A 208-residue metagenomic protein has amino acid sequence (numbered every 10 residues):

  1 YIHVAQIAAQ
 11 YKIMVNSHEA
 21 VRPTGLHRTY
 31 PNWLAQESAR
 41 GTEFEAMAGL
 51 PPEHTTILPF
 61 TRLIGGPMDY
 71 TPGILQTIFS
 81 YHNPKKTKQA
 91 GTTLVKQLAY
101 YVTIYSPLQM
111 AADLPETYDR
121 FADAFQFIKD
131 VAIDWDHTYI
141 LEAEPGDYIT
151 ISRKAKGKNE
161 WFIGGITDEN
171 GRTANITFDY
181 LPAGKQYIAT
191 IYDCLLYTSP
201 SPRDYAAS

Functional and structural regions predicted by a protein language model:
Y1-G91: Aromatic- and carboxylate-enriched substrate-binding clefts and catalytic-loop regions of carbohydrate-active enzymes
K12-E19, T42-M47, Q109-Y118, H137-Y139 (+1 more regions): Acidic/polar loop patches that form or flank catalytic/metal-binding clefts of enzymes that bind anionic ligands
V15, T103, I163: Conserved, mostly hydrophobic/aromatic
Y100-D136: Catalytic cores of secreted or luminal carbohydrate-active enzymes
V131-T150: Edge strands and adjacent loops of beta-rich recognition modules
P145-A183: Carbohydrate-binding surface patches
L181-D193: Solvent-exposed beta-hairpin/edge-strand motifs
Y197-P202: Conserved small/polar residues in nucleotide/adenosyl-binding loops
